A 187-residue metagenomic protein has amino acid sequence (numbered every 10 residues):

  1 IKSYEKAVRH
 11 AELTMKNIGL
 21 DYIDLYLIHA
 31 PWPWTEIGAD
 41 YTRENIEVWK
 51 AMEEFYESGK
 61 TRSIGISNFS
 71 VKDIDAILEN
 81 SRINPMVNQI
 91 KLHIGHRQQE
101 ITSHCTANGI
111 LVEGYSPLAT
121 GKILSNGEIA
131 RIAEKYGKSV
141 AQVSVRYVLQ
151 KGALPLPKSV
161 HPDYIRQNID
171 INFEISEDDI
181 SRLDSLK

Functional and structural regions predicted by a protein language model:
I1-K2, Y26: Intrinsically disordered low-complexity regions specifically enriched for long asparagine
S3-I18, K72-I74, H96-R97: Short, acidic/polar
A7-I28, E54-S58, I110: CE4/NodB-like, metal-dependent polysaccharide N-deacetylase domain that modifies extracellular/periplasmic N-acetylated
A30-K187: Beta/alpha (TIM)-barrel catalytic core signal, keyed to glycine-rich beta->alpha loops juxtaposed to Asp/Glu that bind
